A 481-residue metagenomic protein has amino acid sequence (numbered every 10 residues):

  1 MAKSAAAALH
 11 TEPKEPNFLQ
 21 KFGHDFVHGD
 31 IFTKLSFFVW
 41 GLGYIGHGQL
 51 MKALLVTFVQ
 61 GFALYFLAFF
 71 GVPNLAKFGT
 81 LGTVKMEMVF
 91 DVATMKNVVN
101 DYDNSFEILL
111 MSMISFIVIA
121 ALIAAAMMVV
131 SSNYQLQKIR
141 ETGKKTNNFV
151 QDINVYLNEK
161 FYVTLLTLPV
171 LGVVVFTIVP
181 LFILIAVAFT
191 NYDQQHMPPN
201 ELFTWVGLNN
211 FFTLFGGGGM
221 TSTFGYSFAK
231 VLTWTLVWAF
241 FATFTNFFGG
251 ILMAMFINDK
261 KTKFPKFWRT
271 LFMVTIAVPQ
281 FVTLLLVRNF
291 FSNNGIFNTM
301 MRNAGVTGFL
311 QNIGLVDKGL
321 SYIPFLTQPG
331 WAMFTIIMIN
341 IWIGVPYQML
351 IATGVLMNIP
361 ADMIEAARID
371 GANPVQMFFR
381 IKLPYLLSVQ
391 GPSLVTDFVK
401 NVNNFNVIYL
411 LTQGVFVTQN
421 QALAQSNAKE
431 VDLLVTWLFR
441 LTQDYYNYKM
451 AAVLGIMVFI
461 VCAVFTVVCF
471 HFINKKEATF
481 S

Functional and structural regions predicted by a protein language model:
A2-F32, F38-I45, L50-A53, T57-Y65 (+6 more regions): N-terminal signal-anchor/first transmembrane alpha helix
H28, L35, T80-M95, V99: Intrinsically disordered, low-complexity, charge-biased terminal/linker regions in eukaryotic proteins
G48, F69-E87, I117: Transmembrane-helix bundle segments that line or gate the permeation/cavity pathway in multi-pass membrane proteins
F70-F78, F161-S481: A structural signal for multi-pass alpha-helical bundles of membrane permease subunits that mediate small-molecule
M88-S105, G371, T436, R440: Short, membrane-exposed interhelical loops at transmembrane-helix boundaries
